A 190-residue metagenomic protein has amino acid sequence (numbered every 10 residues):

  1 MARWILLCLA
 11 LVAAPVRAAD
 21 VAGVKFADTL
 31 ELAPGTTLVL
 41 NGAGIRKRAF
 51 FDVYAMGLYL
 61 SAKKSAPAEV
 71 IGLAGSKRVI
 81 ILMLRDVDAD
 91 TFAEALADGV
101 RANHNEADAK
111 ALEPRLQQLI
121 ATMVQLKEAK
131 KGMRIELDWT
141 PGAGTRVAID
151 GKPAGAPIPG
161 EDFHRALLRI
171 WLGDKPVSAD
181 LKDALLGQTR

Functional and structural regions predicted by a protein language model:
I5-A13: Bacterial N-terminal signal peptides
A14-A18: Sec/Tat signal peptide C-region and signal peptidase I cleavage site
A19-L73: N-terminal secretory signal peptides
L30-E31, R146-A148: Short aromatic-centered micro-motifs
K64-G142: Mid-length scaffold segments of soluble, non-membrane domains
I149-P153: Short strand-turn-strand beta-turns centered on an Asx-Gly dipeptide
A156-A179: Flexible glycine-rich active-site/ligand-binding loops centered on an Asp-His dyad
A179-R190: Cysteine/selenocysteine-centered motifs that mediate thiol-based redox chemistry or coordinate metal-sulfur cofactors
